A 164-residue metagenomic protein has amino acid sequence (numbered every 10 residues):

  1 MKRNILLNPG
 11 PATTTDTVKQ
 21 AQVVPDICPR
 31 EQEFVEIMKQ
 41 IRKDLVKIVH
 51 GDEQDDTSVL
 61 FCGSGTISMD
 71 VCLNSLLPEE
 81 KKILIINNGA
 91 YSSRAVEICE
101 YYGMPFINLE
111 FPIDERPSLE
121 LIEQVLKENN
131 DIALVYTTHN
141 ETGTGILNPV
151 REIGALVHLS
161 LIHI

Functional and structural regions predicted by a protein language model:
M1-Q32: N-terminal "arm"/small-domain region of PLP-dependent enzymes with the aminotransferase-like
P11-T13, G63-T66, N88-S92, P112: Short glycine-enriched loops at secondary-structure junctions
A21-V71, A90, E97-E100: Conserved N-terminal alpha-helix of the aminotransferase class I/II PLP-enzyme fold
C62, I86-N87, Y136-H139: Short beta-strand segments
L77-S93: Conserved PLP-anchoring active-site segment centered on the Schiff-base-forming lysine
G103-A133, T137: PLP-dependent aminotransferase-class I/II
P117-S118, N140-S160: Active-site core of PLP-dependent enzymes with the aminotransferase class I/II
I162-I164: Conserved small/polar residues in nucleotide/adenosyl-binding loops
